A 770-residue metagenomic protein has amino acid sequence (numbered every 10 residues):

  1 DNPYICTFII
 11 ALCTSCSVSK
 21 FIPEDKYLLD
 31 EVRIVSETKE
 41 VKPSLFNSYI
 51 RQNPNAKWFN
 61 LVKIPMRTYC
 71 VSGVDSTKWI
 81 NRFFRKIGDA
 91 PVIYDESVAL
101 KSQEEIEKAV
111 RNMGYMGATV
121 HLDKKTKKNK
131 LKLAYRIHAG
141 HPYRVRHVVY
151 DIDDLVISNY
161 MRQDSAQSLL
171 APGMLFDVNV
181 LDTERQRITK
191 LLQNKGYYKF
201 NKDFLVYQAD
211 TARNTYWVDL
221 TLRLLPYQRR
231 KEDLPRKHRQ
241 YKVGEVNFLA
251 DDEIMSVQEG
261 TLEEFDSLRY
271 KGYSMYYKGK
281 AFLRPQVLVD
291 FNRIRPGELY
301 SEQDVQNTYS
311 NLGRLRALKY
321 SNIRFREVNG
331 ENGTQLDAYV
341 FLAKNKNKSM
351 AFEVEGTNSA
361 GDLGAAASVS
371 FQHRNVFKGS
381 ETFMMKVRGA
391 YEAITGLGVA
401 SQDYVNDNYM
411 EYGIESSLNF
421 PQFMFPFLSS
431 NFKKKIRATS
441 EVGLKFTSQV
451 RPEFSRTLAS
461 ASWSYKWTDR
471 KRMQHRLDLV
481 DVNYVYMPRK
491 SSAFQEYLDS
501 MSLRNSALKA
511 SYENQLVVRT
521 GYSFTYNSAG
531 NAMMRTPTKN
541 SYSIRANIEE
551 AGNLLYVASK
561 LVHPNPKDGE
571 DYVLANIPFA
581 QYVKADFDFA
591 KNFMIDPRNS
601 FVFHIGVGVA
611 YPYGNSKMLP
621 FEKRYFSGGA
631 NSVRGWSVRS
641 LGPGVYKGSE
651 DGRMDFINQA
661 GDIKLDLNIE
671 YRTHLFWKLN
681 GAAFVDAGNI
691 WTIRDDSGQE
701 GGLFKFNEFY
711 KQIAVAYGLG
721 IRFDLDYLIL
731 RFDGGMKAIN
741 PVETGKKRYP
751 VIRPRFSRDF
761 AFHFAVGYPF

Functional and structural regions predicted by a protein language model:
D1-I5: Bacterial N-terminal signal peptides that target proteins for export
C13-S15: C-terminal motif of bacterial Sec signal peptides marking the signal peptidase cleavage site
S17-R314, I323, Q335, F432: Interaction-mediating elements
S36, I137-H141, I152-D154, L222-Q228 (+12 more regions): Flexible glycine-/small-residue-rich
K128, E550, D596, F723-Y727: A generic beta-sheet turn/junction motif
Y160, A281-F282, S301-R545, R634-G635 (+5 more regions): Gram-negative/organellar outer-membrane beta-barrel architecture
T261-E264, Y273, E355-A360, R476-T673 (+1 more regions): C-terminal outer-membrane beta-barrel translocator/porin domains of Gram-negative envelope proteins and their
V557, M654-F656, D696-A714, G745-R755 (+1 more regions): Outer-membrane beta-barrel domain signature, especially the mid-to-C-terminal portions of large Gram-negative OMP
